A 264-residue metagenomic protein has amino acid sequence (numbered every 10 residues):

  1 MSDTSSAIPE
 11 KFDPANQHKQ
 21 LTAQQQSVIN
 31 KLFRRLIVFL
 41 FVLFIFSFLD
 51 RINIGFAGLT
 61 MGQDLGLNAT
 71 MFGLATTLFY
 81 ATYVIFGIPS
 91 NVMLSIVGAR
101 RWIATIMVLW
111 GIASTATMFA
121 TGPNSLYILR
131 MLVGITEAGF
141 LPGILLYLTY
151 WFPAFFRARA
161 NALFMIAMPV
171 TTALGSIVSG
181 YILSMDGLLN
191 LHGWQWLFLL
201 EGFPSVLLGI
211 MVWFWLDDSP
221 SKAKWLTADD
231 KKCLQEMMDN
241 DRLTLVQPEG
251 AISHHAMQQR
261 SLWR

Functional and structural regions predicted by a protein language model:
S2-I52: Cytosolic juxtamembrane N-terminal segment immediately preceding the first transmembrane helix of multi-pass
R35-A69, G175-S179: Extracytoplasmic
I52, Y80-I88, A138, T172-A173: Residue-level signature of mid-helix packing/kink "hotspots" within the transmembrane helices of 12-pass Major
G66, G98, F119-S125, T136 (+1 more regions): Helix-breaking motifs and short loop linkers at transmembrane-helix boundaries and internal kinks in secondary membrane
I85-N124: Conserved MFS/SLC helix-loop-helix module at the cytosolic interface between two early adjacent transmembrane helices
L129-I166: Cytoplasmic helix-loop-helix junction between adjacent transmembrane helices in 12-TM secondary transporters
A158-L183, G187, P204-S205: Glycine-rich segments within core transmembrane alpha-helices of 12-TM secondary carriers
F164, N190-A251: Central mid-sequence intracellular linker of multi-pass
